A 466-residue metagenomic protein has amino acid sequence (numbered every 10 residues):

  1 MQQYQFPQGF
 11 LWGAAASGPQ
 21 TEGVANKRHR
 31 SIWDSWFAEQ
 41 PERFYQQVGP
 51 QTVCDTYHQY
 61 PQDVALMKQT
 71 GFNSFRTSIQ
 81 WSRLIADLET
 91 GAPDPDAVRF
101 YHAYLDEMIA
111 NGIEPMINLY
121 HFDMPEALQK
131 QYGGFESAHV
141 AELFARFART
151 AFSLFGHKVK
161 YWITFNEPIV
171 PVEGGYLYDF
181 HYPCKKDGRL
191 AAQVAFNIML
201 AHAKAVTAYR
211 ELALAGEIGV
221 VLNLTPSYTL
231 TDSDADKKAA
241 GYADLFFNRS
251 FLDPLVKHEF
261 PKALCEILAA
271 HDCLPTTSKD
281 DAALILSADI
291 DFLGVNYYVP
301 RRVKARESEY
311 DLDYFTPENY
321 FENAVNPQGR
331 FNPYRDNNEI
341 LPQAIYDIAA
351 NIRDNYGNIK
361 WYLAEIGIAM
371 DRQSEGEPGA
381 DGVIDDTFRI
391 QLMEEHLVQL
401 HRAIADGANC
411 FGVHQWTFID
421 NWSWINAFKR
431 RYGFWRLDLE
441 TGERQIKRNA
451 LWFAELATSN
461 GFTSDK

Functional and structural regions predicted by a protein language model:
M1-F44, L88-E89, V98-K466: Active-site region of glycoside hydrolase catalytic domains
E22-Y101: Active-site-adjacent substrate/metal-binding segments within catalytic domains of carbohydrate-active enzymes
